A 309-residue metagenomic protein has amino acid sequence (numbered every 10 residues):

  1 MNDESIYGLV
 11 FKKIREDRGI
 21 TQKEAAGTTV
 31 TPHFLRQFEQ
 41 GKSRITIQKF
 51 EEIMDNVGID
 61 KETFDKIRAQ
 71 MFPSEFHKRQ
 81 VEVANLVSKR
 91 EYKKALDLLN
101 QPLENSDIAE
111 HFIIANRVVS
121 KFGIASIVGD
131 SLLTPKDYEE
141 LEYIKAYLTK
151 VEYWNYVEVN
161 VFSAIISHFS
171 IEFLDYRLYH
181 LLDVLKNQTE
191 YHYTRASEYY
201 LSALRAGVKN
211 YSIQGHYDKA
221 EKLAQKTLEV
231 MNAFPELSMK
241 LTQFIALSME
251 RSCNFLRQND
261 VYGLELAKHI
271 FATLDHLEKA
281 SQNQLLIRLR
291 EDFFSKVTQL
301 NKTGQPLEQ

Functional and structural regions predicted by a protein language model:
M1-D17: A short, Lys/Arg-rich alpha-helix, primarily the initiator
G19-Q37: Short alpha-helical DNA-recognition segment
Q48-T63: DNA major-groove recognition helix of helix-turn-helix/homeodomain DNA-binding modules
D60-E139, T149: Charged, helix-prone or intrinsically disordered regulatory segments positioned adjacent to compact structured domains
F76, H111-V118, Y153-N160, T194-R205 (+1 more regions): Start-of-helix signal in alpha-solenoid helical-repeat scaffolds, especially tetratricopeptide repeats
V81-V87, N116-D130, N160-E172, S202-I213 (+2 more regions): Tandem amphipathic alpha-helical repeat scaffolds
V87-Q101, S131-E142, I171-V184, H216-L228 (+1 more regions): Helix-turn-helix repeat elements of alpha-solenoid scaffolds
L99-E104, E142-T149, L182-E190, Q225-E236 (+1 more regions): Amphipathic alpha-helical segments of tetratricopeptide repeats
